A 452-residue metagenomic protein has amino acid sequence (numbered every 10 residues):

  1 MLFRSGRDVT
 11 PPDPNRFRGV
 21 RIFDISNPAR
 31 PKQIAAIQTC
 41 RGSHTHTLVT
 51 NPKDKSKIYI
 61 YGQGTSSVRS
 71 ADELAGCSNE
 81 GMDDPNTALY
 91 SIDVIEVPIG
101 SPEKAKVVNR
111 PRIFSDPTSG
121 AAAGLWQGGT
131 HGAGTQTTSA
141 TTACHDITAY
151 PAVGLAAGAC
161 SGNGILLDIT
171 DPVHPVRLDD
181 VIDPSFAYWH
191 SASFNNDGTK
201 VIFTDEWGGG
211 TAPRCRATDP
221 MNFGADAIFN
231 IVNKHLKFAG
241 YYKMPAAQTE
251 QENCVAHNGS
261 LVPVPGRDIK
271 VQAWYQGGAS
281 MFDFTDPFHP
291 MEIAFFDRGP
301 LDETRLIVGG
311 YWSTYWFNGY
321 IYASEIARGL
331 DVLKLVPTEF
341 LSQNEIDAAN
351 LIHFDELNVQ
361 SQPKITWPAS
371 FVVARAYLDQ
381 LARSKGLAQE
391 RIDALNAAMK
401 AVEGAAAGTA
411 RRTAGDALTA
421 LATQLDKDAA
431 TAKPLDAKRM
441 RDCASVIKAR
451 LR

Functional and structural regions predicted by a protein language model:
M1-L381: Feature marking well-ordered beta-strand scaffolds used for ligand recognition
N344-R452: Soluble extracellular-acting proteins and domains
